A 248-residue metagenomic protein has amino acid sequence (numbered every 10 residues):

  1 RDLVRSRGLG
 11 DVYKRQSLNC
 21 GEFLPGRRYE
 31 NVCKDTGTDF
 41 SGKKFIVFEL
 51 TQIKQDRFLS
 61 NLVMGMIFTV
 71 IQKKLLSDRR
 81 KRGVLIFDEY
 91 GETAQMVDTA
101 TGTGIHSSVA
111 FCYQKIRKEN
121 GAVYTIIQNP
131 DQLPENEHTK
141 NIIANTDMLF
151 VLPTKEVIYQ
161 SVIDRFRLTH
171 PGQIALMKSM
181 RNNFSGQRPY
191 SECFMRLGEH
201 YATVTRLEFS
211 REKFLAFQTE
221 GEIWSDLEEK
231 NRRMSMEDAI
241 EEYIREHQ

Functional and structural regions predicted by a protein language model:
R1, R7-G121, P134-E137, F184-R188 (+2 more regions): P-loop NTPase motor domains
V12, G65-V70, I142-T146, L168-Q173 (+2 more regions): Short, low-complexity, polar/charged sequence segments that are solvent-exposed and flexible
T51-Q55, Y90-E92, P130-D131, K155-V157 (+2 more regions): Short, glycine-/Ser/Thr-/acidic-enriched flexible segments
F58-S60, S161-I163, V204-F209, L215-E220: Short conserved micro-motifs at the rims of enzyme active sites and ligand-binding pockets
G83-I86, E92-H106, Q160, R167-M180 (+1 more regions): Accessory regions of macromolecular translocation/handling assemblies
V97-G104, A110-T203: Conserved ATP-driven motor cores of ASCE-family P-loop NTPases powering translocation/secretion/packaging/pilus
